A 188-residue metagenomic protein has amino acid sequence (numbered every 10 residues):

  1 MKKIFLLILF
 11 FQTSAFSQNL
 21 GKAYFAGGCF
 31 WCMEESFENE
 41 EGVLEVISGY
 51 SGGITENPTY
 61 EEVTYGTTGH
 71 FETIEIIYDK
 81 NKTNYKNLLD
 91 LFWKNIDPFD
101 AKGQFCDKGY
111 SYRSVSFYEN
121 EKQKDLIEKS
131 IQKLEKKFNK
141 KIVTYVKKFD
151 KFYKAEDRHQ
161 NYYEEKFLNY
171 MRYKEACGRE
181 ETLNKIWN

Functional and structural regions predicted by a protein language model:
M1-K2, Q18: Generic cytosolic/nucleocytoplasmic N-terminal low-complexity/intrinsically disordered segments
K3-T13: Sec-dependent N-terminal signal peptides
Q18-N188: Flexible coil/turn and secondary-structure edge motifs
